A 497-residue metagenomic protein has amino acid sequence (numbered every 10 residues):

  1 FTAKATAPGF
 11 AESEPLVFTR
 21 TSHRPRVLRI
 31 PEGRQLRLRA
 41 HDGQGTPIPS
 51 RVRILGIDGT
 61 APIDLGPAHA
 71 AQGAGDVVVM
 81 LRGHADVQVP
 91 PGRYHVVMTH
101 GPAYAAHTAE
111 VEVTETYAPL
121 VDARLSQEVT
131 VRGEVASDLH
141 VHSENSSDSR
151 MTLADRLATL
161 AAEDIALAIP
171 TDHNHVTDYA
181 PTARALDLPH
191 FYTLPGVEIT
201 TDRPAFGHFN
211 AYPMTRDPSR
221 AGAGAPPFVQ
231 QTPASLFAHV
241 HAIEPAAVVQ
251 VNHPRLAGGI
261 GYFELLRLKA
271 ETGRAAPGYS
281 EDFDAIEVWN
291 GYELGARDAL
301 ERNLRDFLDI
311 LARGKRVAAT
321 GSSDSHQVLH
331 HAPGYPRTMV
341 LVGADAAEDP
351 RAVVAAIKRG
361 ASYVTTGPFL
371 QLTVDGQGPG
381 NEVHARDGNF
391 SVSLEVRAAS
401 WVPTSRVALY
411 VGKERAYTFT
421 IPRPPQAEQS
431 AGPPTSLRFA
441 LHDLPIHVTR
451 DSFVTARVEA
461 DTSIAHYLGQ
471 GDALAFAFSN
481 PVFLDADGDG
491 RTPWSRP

Functional and structural regions predicted by a protein language model:
F1-G9, V52, P91-G101: A short, solvent-exposed beta-strand micro-motif common in secreted/extracellular proteins
T2, Q35-R37, R93-H95, D451-T455: Short, conserved beta-strand segments of beta-strand-rich sandwich/propeller modules, principally
A7, D42, D58, H100-P102 (+6 more regions): A mature extracytoplasmic/lumenal domain signature
S13-P15, T21-P25, G43-T60, P67-V87 (+5 more regions): C-terminal functional module detector
I30-G45, V135: A short, Gly/Thr-enriched small/hydrophobic beta-strand-prone motif that recurs across taxa
A106, E128-L265, W289-G291, D298-R302 (+4 more regions): A metal-dependent hydrolase metal-coordination microenvironment
F209-N210, L256-F283, Q327-V342: Substrate-binding cleft/loops of secretory-pathway carbohydrate-active enzymes
